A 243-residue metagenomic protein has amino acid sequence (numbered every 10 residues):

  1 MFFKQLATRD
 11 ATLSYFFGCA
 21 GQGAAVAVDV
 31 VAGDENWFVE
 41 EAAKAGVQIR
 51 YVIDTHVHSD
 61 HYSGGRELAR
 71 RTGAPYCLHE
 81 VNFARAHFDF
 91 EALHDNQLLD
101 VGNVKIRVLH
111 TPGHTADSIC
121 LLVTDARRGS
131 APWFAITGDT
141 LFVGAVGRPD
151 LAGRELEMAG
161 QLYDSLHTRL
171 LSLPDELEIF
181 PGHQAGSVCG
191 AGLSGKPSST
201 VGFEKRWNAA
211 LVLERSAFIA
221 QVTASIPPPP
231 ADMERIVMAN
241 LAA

Functional and structural regions predicted by a protein language model:
M1-Q48, L121-G138, G144: Conserved beta-strand hairpin/beta-sheet module of binuclear metal-dependent hydrolase folds, prominently
F17, D29, H56, L68 (+7 more regions): Divalent metal-coordination and catalytic microenvironments
A27-V30, Q48-H58, C77-E80, H110-G113 (+3 more regions): Active-site neighborhood of phospho(di)ester-bond hydrolases with catalytic His/Asp-centered motifs
D34, V57-Y62, F83-A86, A116-D117 (+2 more regions): Active-site environment of divalent metal-dependent phosphoester hydrolases
D34-C77: Active-site metal-binding motif and surrounding structural segment of the metallo-beta-lactamase
N82, D89-V146: Active-site-adjacent scaffolding segments
P149-L156: Short glycine-enriched, charge-decorated loop/helix-capping segments at active-site entrances that position
L156-E157, Q161-A243: Accessory terminal helices/loops
